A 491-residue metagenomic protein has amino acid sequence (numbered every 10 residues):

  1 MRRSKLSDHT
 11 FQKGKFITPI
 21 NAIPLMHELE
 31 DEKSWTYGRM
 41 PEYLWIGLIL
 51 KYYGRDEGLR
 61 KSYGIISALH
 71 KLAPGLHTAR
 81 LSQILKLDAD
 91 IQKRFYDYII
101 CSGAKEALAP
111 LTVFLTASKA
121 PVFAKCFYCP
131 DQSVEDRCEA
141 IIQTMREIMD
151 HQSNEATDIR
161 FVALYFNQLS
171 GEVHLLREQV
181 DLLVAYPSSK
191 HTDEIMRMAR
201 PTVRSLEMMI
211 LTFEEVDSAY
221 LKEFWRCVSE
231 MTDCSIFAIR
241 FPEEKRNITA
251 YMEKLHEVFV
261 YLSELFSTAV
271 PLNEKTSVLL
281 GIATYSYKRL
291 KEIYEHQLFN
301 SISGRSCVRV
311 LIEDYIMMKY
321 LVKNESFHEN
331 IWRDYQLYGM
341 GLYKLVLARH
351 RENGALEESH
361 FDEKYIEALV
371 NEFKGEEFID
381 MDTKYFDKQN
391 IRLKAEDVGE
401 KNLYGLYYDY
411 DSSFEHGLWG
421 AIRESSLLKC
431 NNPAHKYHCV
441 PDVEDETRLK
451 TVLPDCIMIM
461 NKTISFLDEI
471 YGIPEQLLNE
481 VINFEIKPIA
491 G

Functional and structural regions predicted by a protein language model:
M1-Y98, A109, V122, Y128-T144 (+5 more regions): Secondary-shell segments that build the walls of catalytic and ion/ligand-binding clefts
M149-Q152: A conserved ligand/cofactor-binding region detector
E257-V308, I312-L321: Long, hydrophobic/aromatic-enriched structural stretches that serve as scaffold segments
G304-S306, K323-R333, I473-E480: Short, glycine/acidic-rich hinge or "gate" loops at secondary-structure transitions that mediate conformational
S306-D314, E329, R333-D334, L428-P433: Amphipathic alpha-helical scaffolding segments
M318-L321, E325, A421: Transmembrane helix-loop junctions and nearby membrane-interface residues
